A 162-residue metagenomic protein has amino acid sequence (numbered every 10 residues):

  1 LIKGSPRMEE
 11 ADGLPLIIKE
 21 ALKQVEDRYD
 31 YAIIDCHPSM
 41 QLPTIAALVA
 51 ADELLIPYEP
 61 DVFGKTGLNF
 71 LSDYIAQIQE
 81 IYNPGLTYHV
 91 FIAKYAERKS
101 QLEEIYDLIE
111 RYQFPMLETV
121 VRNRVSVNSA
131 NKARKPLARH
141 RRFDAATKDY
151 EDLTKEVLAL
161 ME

Functional and structural regions predicted by a protein language model:
L1-D27, A130-K132: P-loop/Walker-type NTP enzyme "switch/lid" segment
P6-E10, S100, A138-R142: Acidic, proline/glycine-rich intrinsically disordered inter-domain spacer in sigma factors
A11, G64-G67, A146: Short, conserved glycine- and acidic-residue-centered signature motifs in active-site or ligand-binding loops
I17, F70, D149-D152: Charged catalytic carboxylate motif
K23-R122: Conserved catalytic-core segment of NTP-binding enzymes
N123-S129: Short, glycine-rich, amphipathic interfacial segments at transmembrane boundaries or analogous
N131-D152: C-terminal boundary of histidine-terminating zinc-finger modules
V157-E162: Short, hydrophobic alpha-helical segments
